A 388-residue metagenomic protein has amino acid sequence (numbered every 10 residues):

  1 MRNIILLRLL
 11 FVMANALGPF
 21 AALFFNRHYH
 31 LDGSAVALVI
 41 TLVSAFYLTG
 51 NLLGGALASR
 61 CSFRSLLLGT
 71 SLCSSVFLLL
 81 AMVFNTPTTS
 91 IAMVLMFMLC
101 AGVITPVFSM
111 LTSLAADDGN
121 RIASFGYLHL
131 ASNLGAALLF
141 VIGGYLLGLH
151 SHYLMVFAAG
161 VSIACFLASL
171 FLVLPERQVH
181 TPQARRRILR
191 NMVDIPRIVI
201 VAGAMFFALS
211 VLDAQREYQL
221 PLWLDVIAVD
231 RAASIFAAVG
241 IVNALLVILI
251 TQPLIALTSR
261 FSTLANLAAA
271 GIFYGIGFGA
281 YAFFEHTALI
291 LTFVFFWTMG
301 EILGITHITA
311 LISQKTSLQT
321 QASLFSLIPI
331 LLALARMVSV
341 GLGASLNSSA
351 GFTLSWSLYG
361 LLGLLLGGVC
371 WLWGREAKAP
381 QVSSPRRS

Functional and structural regions predicted by a protein language model:
M1, E176-A202: Juxtamembrane intracellular "pre-TM" segments in multi-pass secondary transporters
M1-S44, I198-V201, M205, L209-V229: Helix-loop boundary and gating motifs at the non-cytosolic
A16, S44-L48, L52, A136-A137 (+2 more regions): Residue-level signature of mid-helix packing/kink "hotspots" within the transmembrane helices of 12-pass Major
G50-S62, I250-S262: Helix-to-loop junctions at the C-terminal end of transmembrane segments in multipass secondary transporters
S65-L79, A265-G279: Structural signature of the two symmetry-related core transmembrane helices
L95-S132: Cytoplasmic helix-loop-helix junction between adjacent transmembrane helices in 12-TM secondary transporters
L154-F171, W356-W371: Symmetry-related core transmembrane helices of the 12-TM Major Facilitator Superfamily/SLC fold
T320-S349: A late C-terminal transmembrane helix in Major Facilitator Superfamily
